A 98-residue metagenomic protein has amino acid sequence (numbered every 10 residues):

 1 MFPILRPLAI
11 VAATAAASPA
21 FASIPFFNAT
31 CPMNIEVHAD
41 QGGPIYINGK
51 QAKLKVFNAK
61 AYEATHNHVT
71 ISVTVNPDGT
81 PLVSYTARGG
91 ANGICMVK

Functional and structural regions predicted by a protein language model:
M1-A22: Classic N-terminal secretory signal peptides
A22-K98: Cysteine-centric segments in proteins
